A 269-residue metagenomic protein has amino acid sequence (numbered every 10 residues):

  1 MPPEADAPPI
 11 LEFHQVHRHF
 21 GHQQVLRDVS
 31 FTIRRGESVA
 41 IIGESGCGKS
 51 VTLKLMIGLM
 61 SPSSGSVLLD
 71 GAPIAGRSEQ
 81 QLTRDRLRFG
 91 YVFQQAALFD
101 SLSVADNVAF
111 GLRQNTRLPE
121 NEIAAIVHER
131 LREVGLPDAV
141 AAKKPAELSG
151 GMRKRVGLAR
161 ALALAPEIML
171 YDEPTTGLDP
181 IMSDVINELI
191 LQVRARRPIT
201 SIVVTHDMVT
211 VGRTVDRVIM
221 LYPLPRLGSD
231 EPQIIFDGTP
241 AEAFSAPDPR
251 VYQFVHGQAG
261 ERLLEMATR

Functional and structural regions predicted by a protein language model:
I57: Helix-to-loop junction immediately C-terminal to a conserved catalytic motif
P73, E120-A139: Conserved ABC ATPase "signature" region
I74-G90, Q114, E120, A243-A246: ABC ATPase NBD coupling module
L102-F110: Short coil-to-helix segment of the ABC ATPase nucleotide-binding domain corresponding to the Q-loop/switch region
K144-L148, M152: Conserved ABC ATPase signature
A165: Conserved catalytic motifs of ABC-family nucleotide-binding domains
M169-D172: Catalytic Walker B motif of ABC-type/P-loop ATPase nucleotide-binding domains
